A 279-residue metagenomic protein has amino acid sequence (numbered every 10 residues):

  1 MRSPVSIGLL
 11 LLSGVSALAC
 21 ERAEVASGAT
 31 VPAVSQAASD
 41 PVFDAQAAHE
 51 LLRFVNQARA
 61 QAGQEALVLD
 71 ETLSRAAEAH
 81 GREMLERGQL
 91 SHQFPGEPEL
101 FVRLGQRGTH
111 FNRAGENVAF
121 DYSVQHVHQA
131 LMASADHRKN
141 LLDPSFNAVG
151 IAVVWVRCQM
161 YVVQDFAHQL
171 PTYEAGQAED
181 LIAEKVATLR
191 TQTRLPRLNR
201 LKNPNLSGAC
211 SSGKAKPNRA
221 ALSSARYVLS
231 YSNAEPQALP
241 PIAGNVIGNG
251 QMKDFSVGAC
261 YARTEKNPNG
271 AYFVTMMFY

Functional and structural regions predicted by a protein language model:
M1-P4: Positively charged n-region of N-terminal signal peptides that target proteins for export
I7-S16: Bacterial N-terminal signal peptides
C20-Y279: Functional surface patches built around histidine and acidic residues
